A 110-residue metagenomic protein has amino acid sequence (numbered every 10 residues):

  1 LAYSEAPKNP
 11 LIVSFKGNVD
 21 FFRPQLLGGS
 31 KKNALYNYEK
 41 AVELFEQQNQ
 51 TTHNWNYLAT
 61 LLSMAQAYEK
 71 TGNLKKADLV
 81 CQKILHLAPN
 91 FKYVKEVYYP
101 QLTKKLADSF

Functional and structural regions predicted by a protein language model:
L1-I12, V42-N54: Flexible helix-coil transition and linker loops at the boundaries of alpha-helical arrays
K8-F15, S30, T52-A59, N90-Y93: Structural signature of alpha-solenoid helical repeat junctions
V13-K16, N37, L61-Y68, V80: TPR/Sel1-like alpha-solenoid repeat signature
N18, F22-G28, N49, G72 (+2 more regions): Short coil/turn linking the two alpha-helices of tandem helical-hairpin repeats
L26-G29, A65-L74, L102-F110: Alpha-helical linker/edge segments of TPR/alpha-solenoid repeat scaffolds and analogous pre-/post-domain helices
